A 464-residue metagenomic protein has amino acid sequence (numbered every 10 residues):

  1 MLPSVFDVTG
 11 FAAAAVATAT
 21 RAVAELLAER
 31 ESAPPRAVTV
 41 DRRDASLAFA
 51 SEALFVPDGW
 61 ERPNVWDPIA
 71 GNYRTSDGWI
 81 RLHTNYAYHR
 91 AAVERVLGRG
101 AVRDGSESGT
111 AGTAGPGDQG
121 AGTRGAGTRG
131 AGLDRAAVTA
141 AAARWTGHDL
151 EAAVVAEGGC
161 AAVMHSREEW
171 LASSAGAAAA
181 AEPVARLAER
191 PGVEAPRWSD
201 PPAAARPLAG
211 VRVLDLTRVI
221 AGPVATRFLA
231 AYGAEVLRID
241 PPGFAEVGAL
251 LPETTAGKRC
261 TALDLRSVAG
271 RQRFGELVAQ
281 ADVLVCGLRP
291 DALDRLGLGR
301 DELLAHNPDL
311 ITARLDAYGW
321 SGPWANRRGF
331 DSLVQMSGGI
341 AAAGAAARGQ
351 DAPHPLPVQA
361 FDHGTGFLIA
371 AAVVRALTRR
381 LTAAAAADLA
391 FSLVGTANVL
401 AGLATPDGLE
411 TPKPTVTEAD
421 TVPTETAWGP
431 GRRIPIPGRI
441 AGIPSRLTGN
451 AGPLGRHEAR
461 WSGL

Functional and structural regions predicted by a protein language model:
M1-G243, R271, G275, A279-Q280 (+5 more regions): Acyl-CoA thioester-binding alpha/beta core of soluble enzymes
A179-A181, E253-G257, R328-V334: Short, hinge-like loop/turn segments at secondary-structure boundaries
G233, G257-K258, A281, F330: Short, well-ordered alpha-helix to beta-strand connector turns
A234, R238-L265, A269, R273: Glycine-rich phosphate-binding loop and adjoining beta1-alpha1-beta2 segment of Rossmann-like nucleotide-binding folds
A256-G257, V334-M336, L409-P414: Acidic, Ser/Thr-rich peripheral helices and adjacent loops at domain boundaries
R259-A305: A structured beta-alpha segment of the ubiquitous adenosine-cofactor-binding alpha/beta core
G322-A360: Rossmann-fold dinucleotide-binding core
